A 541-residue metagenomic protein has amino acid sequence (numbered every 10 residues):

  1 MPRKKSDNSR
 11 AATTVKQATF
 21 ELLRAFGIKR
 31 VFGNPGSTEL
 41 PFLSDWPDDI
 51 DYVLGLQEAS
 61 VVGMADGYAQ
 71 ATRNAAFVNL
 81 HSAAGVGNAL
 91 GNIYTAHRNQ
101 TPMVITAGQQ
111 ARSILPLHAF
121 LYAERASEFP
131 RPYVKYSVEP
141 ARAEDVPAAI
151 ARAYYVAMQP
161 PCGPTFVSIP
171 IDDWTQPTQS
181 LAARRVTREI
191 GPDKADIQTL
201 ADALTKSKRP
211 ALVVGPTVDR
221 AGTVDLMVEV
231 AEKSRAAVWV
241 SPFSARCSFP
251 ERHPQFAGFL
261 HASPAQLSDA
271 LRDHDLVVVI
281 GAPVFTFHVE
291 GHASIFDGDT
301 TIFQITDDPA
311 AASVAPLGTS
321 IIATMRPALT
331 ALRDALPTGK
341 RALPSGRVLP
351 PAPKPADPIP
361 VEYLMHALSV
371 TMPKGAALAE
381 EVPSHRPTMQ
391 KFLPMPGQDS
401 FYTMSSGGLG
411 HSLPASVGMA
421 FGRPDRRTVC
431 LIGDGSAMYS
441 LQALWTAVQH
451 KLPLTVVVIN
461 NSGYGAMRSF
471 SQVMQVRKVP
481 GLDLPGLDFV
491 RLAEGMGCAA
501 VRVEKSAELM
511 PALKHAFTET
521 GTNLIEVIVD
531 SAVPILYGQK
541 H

Functional and structural regions predicted by a protein language model:
P2-A11, E144, S180, D299-R386 (+2 more regions): Phosphate/pyrophosphate-binding active-site segments
P2-G339, K374, T446, P453-V456 (+2 more regions): N-terminal alpha/beta PP-like core and its mobile active-site loop of ThDP/TPP-dependent enzymes
K16-K29, G33-T38, F42-S44, G346-R423: Active-site diphosphate/adenylate-binding microenvironment
E39, E58-G63, V86, H385-P387 (+2 more regions): Short acidic loop-to-helix transition motifs that present clustered carboxylates
A69, A157, A231, S369 (+3 more regions): N-terminal cationic-hydrophobic initiation segments that often serve targeting/anchoring roles
T106, I114-Y122, A262, D273 (+4 more regions): Thiamine diphosphate
G215-D219, A352-P353, G433-G435: Conserved short loop/turn motifs at secondary-structure junctions
I280, I305-T306, E380, G433-G435 (+1 more regions): Active-site flanking residues adjacent to catalytic metal/cofactor-binding acidic residues
